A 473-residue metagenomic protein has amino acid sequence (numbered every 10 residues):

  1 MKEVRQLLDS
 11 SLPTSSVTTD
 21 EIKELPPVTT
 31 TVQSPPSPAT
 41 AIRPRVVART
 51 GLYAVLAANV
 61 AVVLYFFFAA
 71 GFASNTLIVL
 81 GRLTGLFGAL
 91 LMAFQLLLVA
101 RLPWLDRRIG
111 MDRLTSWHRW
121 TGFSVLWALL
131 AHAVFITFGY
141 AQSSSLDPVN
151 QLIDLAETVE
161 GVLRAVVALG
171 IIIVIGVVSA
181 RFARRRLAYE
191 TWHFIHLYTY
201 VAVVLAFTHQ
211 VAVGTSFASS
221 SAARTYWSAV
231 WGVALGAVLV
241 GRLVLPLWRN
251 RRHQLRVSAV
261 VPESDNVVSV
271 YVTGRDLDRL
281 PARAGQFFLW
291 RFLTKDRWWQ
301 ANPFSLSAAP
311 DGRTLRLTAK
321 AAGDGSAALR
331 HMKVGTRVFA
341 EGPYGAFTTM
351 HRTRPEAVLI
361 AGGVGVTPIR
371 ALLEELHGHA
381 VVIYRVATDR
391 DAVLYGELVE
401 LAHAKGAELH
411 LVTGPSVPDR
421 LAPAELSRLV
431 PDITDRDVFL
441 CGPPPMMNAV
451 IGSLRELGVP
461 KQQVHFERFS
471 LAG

Functional and structural regions predicted by a protein language model:
L7-L8, T19-R45: Short, Lys/Arg-rich, polar N-terminal cytosolic tail immediately upstream of the first transmembrane signal-anchor
S15-S16: Intrinsically disordered, low-complexity segments enriched in serine/proline and basic residues
A48-V60, F66, G85, A89-M92 (+3 more regions): FNR/FR-type flavoprotein reductase catalytic core
F66-V79: Short, hydrophobic transmembrane alpha-helix segments
T76, L80-L98: Functionally critical transmembrane alpha-helices in membrane proteins and complexes, commonly lining
G81, L245-E341, T348, P355 (+5 more regions): Ferredoxin-reductase
